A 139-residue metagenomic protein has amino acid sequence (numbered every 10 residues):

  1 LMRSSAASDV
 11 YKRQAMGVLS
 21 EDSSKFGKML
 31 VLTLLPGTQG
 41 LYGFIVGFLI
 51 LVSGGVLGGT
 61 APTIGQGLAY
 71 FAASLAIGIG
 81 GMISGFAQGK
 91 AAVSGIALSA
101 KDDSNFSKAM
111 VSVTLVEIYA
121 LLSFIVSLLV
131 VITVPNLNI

Functional and structural regions predicted by a protein language model:
L1-A7, Y11: Single conserved hydrophobic/aromatic residue that forms the stacking wall/gate of nucleotide- or nucleobase-binding
E21-L32, D102-V113: Membrane-interface alpha-helices at helix entry/exit sites of multi-pass transporters
L35-G43, S112-V126: Membrane-embedded alpha-helical segments of transport systems, primarily multispan ion/solute transporters
P36-F71: Helix-adjacent hinge/juxtasegments
Q66-G89: Short alpha-helical packing/oligomerization segments
S84-K101: Transmembrane alpha-helical segments of integral membrane proteins
S127-I139: Juxtamembrane boundary at the C-terminal end of a transmembrane helix
